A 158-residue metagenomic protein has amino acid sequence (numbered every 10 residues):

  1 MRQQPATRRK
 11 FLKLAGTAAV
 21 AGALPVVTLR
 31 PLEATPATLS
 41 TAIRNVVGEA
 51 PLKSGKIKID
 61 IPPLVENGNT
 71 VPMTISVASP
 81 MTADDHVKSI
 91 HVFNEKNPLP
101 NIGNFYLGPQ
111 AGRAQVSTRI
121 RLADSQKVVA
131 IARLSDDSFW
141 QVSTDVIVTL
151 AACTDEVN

Functional and structural regions predicted by a protein language model:
M1-G22: N-terminal secretory signal peptides and thylakoid transit peptides that target proteins across membranes
P25-K58: C-terminal segment of N-terminal export signals and the immediately downstream linker at the start of the mature
P72-P80: Short edge beta-strand/loop segments characteristic of extracellular beta-sandwich folds
P98-R121: An anionic, turn-rich surface loop/hairpin at beta-sheet edges that serves as a generic interaction/coordination patch
A123-K127: Extracellular Ig-like/FN3 beta-sandwich strand-entry sites
S135-Q141: Short acidic/polar inter-strand loop motif in beta-rich domains
D145-T149: Short beta-strand edge segments in extracellular beta-sheet folds
